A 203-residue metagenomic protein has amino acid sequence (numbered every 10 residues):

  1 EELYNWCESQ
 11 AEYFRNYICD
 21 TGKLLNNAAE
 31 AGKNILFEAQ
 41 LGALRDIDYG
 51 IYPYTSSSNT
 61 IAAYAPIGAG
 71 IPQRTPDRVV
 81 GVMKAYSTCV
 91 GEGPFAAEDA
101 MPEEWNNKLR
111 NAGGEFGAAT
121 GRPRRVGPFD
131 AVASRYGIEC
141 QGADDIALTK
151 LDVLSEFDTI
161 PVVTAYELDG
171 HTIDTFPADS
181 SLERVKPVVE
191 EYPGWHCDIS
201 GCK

Functional and structural regions predicted by a protein language model:
E1-K203: Non-transmembrane, aqueous-exposed alpha-helical and coiled segments at domain scale
